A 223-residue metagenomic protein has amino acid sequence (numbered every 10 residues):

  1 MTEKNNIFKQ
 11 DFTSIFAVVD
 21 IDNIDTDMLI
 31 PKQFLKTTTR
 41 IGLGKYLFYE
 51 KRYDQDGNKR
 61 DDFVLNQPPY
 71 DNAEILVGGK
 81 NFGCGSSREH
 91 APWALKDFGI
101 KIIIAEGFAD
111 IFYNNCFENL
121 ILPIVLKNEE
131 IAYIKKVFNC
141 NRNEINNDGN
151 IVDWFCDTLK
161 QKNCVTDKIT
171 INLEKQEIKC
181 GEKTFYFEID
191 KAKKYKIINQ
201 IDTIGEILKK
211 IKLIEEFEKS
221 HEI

Functional and structural regions predicted by a protein language model:
M1-I223: Fe-S-dependent hydro-lyases/dehydratases of central metabolism
